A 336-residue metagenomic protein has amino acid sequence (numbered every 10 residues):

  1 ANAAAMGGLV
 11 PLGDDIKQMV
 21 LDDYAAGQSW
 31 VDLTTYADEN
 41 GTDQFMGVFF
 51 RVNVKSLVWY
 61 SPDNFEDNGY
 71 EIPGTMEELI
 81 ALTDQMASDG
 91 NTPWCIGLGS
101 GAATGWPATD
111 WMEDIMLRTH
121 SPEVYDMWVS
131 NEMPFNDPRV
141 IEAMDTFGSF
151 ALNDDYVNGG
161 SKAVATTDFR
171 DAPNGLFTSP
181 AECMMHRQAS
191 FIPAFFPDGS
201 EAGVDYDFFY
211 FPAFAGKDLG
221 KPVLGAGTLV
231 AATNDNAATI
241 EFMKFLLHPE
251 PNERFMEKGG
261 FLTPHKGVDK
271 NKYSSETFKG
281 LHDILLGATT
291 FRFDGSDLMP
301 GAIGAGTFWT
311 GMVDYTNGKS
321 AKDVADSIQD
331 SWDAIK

Functional and structural regions predicted by a protein language model:
A1-Q28, D63-G74, G175, M184-M185 (+1 more regions): Extracytoplasmic "Venus flytrap"/periplasmic binding protein-like
N2-S56, P107: Hinge/lid segment of periplasmic solute-binding proteins
G13-Q28, E71, L98, L117-E142 (+3 more regions): Short, solvent-exposed loop/beta-turn-alpha elements that line the ligand-binding surface or hinge of extracytoplasmic
A26-V31, Y36-D38, F209, M256-T307: Long, aromatic- and glycine/proline-rich binding clefts that accommodate carbohydrate-like moieties
D38-F50, S56, I80-M133: Extracytoplasmic/periplasmic solute-binding protein
D43, D67, F191, P197-L262: Extracytoplasmic/periplasmic substrate-recognition and gating elements
E66, G90, L285-K336: Conserved C-terminal helix/tail region of periplasmic/extracytoplasmic solute-binding proteins
T83-Q85, V129-A165, F211: Glycine-centered hinge/linker elements that transmit conformational signals in sensory and ligand-binding systems
